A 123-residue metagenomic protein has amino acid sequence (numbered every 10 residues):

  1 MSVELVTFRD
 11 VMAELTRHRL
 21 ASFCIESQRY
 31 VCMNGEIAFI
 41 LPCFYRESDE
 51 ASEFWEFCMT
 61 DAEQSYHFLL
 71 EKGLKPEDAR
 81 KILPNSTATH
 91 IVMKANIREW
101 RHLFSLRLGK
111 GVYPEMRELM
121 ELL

Functional and structural regions predicted by a protein language model:
M1-L123: Family-specific signature for flavin-dependent thymidylate synthase
